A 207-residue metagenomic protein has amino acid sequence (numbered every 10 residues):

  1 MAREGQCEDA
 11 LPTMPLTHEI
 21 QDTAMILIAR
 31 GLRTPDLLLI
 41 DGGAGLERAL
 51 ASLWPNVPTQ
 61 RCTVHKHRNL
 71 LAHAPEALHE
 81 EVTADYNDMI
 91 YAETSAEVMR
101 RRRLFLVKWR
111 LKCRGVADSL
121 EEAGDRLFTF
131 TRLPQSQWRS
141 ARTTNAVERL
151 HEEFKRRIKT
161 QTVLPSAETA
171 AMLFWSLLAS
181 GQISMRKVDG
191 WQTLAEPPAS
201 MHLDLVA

Functional and structural regions predicted by a protein language model:
M1-A207: Catalytic center-proximal scaffold of phosphoryl-transfer enzymes
